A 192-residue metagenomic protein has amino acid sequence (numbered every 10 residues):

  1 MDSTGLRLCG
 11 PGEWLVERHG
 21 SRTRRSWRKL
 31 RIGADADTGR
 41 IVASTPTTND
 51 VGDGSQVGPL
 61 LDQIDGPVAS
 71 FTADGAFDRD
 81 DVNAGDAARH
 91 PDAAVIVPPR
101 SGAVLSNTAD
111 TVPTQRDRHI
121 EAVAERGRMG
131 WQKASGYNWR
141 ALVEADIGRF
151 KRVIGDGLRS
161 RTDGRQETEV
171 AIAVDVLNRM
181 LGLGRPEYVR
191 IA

Functional and structural regions predicted by a protein language model:
M1-D92, P98-R100, N107, V112 (+4 more regions): Polybasic low-complexity intrinsically disordered regions
T4-R7, W14, M129, S135 (+3 more regions): Flexible, active-site-adjacent loop/turn segments at secondary-structure boundaries
E13, E17, E121, E125 (+3 more regions): Glutamate identity and glutamate-enriched acidic tracts
A36-A43, A122-E125, M129, I154: Generic signal for short, ordered secondary-structure residues within or immediately flanking folded domains
D65, A124-G127, K151-I154, L158 (+1 more regions): Generic secondary-structure transition motif, activating predominantly at the C-termini of alpha-helices
G75-K151, S160, G164: Helix-centered, glycine/charged polyanion-binding patches within enzymatic domains that contact phosphate-containing
R140, D156-A192: C-terminal domain-tail junction helix/linker
